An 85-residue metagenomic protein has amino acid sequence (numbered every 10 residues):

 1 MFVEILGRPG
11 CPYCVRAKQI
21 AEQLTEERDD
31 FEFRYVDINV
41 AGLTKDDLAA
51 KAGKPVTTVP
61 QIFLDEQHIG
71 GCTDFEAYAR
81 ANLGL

Functional and structural regions predicted by a protein language model:
M1-R34: Local sequence-structure signature of Cys/Sec-based thiol-disulfide redox active-site neighborhoods
L6, N39, Q67: Anionic group-transfer/hydrolysis microenvironments
P12-Y13, L43, G70: Short alpha-helical
V15-Q19, D47, T73: Generic recognition of short, well-ordered alpha-helical segments
L24-T25, A52, A79-N82: Active-site catalytic pocket residues across diverse enzymes, especially alpha/beta-hydrolases
D37-V56, L83: Thioredoxin-like thiol-disulfide oxidoreductase module
A52-F63, C72-T73: Structural micro-motif
L64-L85: Non-catalytic, surface beta->alpha helical segment in thiol-disulfide oxidoreductase systems
